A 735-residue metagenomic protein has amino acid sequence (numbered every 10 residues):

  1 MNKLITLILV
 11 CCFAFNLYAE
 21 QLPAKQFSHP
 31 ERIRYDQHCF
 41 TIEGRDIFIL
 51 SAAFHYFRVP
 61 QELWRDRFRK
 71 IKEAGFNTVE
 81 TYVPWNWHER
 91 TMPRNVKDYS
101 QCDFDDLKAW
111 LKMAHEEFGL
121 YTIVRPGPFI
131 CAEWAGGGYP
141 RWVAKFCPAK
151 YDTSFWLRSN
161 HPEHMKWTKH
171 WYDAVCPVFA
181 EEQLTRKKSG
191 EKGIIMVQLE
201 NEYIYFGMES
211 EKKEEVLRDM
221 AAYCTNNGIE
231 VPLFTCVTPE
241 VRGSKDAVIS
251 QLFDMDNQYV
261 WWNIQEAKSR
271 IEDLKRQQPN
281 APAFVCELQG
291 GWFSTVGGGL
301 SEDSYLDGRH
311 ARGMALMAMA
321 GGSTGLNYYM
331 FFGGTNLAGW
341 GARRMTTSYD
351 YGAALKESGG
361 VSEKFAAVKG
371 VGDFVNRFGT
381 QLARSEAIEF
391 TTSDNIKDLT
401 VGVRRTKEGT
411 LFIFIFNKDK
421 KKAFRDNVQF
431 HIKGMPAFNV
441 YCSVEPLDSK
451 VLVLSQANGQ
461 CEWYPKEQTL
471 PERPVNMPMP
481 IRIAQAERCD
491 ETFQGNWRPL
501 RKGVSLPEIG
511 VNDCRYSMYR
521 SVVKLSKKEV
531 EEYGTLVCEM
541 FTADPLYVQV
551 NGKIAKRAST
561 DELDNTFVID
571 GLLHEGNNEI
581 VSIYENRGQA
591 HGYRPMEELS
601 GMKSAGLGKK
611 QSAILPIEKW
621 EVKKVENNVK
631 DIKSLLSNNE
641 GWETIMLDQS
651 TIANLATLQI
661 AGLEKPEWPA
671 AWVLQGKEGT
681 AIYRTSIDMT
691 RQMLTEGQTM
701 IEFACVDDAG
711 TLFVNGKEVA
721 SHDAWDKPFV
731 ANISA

Functional and structural regions predicted by a protein language model:
A19-T78, F118: N-terminal carbohydrate-binding accessory modules
H55-E73, R94-H115, E215-V216, V530-G534 (+3 more regions): Aromatic- and glycine-enriched glycan-recognition loops and surfaces that form the carbohydrate-binding subsites
W64-G137, A221-N226: Aromatic-lined substrate-binding rim segments of carbohydrate-active enzymes
P93-C102, E116, G127-L157, E209-K213 (+4 more regions): Aromatic- and acidic-residue-enriched segments that line the glycan-binding/catalytic groove of carbohydrate-active
D103-R125, A149-I194: An active-site-proximal structural segment forming one wall of the substrate-binding cleft that immediately precedes
M165-Q183, G190-L199, Y205, S210-C224 (+8 more regions): Carbohydrate-binding surfaces of carbohydrate-active enzymes
G243-G297, M314-A315, L355: Glycoside hydrolase catalytic-domain groove-lining segments
V523-L525, E529-G552, I580, W642 (+3 more regions): Aromatic-lined ligand-binding clefts that engage carbohydrates, nucleic acids, or primary amines
